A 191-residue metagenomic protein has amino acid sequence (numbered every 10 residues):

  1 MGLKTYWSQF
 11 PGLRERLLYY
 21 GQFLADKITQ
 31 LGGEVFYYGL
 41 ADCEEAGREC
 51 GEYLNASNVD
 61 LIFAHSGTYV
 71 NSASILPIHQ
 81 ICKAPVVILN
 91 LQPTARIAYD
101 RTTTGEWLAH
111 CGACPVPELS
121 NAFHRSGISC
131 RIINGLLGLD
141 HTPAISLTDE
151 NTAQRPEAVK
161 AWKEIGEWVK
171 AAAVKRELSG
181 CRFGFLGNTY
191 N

Functional and structural regions predicted by a protein language model:
M1-N191: An N-terminal assembly and electron-transfer interface module characteristic of large anaerobic redox and radical
